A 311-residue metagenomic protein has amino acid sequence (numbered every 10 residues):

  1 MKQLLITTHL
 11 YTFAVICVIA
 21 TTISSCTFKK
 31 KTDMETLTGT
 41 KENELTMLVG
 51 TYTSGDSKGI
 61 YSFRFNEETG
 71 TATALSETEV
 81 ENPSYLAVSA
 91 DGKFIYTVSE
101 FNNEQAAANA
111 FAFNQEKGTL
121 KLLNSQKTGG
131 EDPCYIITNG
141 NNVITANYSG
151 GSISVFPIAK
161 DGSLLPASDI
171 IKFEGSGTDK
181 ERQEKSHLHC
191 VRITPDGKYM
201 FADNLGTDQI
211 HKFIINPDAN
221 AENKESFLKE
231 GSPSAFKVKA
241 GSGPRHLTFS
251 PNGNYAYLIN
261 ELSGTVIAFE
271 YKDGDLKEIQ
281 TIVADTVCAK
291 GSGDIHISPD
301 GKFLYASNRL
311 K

Functional and structural regions predicted by a protein language model:
M1-E42: Bacterial Sec-dependent N-terminal signal peptides
V49, T97-V98, T145, A202 (+2 more regions): Residue position within the beta-strands of beta-propeller blades
Y52-S54, E100-N102, Y148-G150, I158 (+5 more regions): Short loop/turn segments immediately following the C-termini of beta-strands
D56, V80-A90, G129-G140, E174-P195 (+2 more regions): Beta-rich, blade/repeat-based domains predominating in secreted/periplasmic proteins but also intracellular
R64-T69, F111-G118, P157-L165, I214-F227 (+1 more regions): Short loop/turn segments immediately following beta-strands, especially the blade-tip and inter-blade linker loops
T73-T78, K121-Q126, G177-E181, G231-K237 (+1 more regions): A short beta-strand motif characteristic of beta-propeller blades
T119-C190: Asp-box/WD-like beta-propeller blade repeats and closely related beta-sheet repeat scaffolds
